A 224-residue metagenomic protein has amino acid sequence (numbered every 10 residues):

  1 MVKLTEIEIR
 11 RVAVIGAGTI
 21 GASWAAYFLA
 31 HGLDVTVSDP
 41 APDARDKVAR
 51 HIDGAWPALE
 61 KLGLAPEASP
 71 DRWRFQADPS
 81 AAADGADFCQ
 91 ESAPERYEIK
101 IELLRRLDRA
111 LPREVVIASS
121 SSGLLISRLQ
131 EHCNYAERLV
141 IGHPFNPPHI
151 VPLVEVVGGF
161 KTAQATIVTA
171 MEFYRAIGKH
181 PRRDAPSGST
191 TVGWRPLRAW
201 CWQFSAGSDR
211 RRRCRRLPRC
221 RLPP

Functional and structural regions predicted by a protein language model:
M1-A55, L62: NAD(P)+-binding Rossmann beta1-loop-alpha1 motif at the extreme N-terminus of oxidoreductases
V12, A26, A30, S69-F88 (+2 more regions): Amphipathic alpha-helical segments at domain termini/boundaries
H31, Y135, V156-S187, G193-P224: Internal alpha-helical scaffold of NAD(P)-dependent oxidoreductase catalytic cores
D34, R72-R74, V116, R138 (+1 more regions): Conserved beta-strand segments of alpha/beta enzyme cores
T36, Q90, V140-G142, R182: Hydrophobic/aromatic beta-strand patches that form the interior of the parallel beta-sheet core in alpha/beta enzyme
P40-K47, A58-V116, L124-L125: Rossmann-like NAD(P)-binding element
E102-L153, G158-M171: Rossmann-fold NAD(P)-binding glycine/threonine-rich loop
